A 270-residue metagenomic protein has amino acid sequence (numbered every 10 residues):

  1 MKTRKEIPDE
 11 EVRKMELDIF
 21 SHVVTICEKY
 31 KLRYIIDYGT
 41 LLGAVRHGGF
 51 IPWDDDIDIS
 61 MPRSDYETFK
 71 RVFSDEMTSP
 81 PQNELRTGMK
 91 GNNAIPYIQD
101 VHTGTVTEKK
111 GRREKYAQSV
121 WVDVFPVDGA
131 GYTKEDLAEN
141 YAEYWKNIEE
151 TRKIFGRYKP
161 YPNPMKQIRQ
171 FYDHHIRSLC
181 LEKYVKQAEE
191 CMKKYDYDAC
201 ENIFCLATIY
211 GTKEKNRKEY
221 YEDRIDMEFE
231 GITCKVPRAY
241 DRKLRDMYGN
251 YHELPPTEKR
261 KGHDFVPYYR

Functional and structural regions predicted by a protein language model:
R4-E28, F73-Y132, T151-G249, L254-R270: Conserved catalytic core of two-metal-ion nucleotidyltransferases
V24-I57, M61, Y66-E67, E219 (+1 more regions): Active-site nucleotide-donor binding segment shared across nucleotidyl transfer reactions
K70: Helical (often loop-to-helix) elements that flank the catalytic cores of nucleotide-handling enzymes
T133-E139: A short secondary-structure junction signal
A142: Short, His- and charge-rich active-site/binding loops that engage polyanionic ligands
N147-I148: Mobile amphipathic helical/loop "lid" adjacent to a hydrophobic cofactor/ligand pocket
